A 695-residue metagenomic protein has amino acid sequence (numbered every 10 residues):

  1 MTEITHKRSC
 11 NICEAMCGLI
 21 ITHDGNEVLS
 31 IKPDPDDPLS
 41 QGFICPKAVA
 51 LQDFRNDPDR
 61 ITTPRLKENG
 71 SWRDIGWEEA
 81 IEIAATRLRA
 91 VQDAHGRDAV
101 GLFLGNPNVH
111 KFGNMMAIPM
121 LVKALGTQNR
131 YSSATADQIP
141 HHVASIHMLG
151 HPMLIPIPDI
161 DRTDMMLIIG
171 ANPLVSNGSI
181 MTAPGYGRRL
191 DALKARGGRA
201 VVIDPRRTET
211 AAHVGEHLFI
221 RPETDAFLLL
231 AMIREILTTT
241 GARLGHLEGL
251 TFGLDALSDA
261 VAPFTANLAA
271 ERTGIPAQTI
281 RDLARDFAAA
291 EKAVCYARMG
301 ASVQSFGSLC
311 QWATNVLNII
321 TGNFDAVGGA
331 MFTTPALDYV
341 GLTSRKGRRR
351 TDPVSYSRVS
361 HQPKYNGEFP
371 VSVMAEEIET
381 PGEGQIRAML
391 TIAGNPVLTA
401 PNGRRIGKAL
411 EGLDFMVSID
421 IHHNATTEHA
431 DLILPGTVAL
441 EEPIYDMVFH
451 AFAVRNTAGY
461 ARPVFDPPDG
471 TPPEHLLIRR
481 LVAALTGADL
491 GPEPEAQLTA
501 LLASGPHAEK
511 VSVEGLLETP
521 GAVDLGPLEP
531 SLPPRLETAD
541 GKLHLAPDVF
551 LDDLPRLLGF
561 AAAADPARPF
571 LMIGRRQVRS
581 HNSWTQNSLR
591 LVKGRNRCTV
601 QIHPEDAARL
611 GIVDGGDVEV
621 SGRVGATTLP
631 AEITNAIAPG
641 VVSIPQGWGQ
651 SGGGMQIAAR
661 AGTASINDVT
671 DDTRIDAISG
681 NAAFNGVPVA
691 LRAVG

Functional and structural regions predicted by a protein language model:
M1-T239, P276, S360, K364 (+6 more regions): N-terminal export/assembly segments and adjacent metallocofactor-ligating motifs of anaerobic energy-metabolism
L29, R243-L244, I280, V294-C295 (+9 more regions): Acidic/polar loop patches that form or flank catalytic/metal-binding clefts of enzymes that bind anionic ligands
H95-G105, S133-D137, L244-T251, E271-R272 (+6 more regions): Short coil/turn segments at secondary-structure boundaries
M115-A192, G198-I203, A226-L230, N318-H429 (+3 more regions): Extended redox/cofactor-interaction regions of prokaryotic respiratory oxidoreductases
N172, H213-V214, F264-L268, Y296-A301 (+1 more regions): Flexible glycine/proline-enriched surface loops and loop-helix/loop-strand junctions
M232, T251-S372, P520-G521: Active-site phosphate/pyrophosphate-binding segments
L440-P467, V482, A488: Glycine/threonine-rich phosphate-binding loop and adjacent beta-strand/alpha-helix elements that clamp
R462-P520, S588-Q601, E605-G695: Long, contiguous, secondary-structure-rich segments that constitute the structural scaffold of globular domains
